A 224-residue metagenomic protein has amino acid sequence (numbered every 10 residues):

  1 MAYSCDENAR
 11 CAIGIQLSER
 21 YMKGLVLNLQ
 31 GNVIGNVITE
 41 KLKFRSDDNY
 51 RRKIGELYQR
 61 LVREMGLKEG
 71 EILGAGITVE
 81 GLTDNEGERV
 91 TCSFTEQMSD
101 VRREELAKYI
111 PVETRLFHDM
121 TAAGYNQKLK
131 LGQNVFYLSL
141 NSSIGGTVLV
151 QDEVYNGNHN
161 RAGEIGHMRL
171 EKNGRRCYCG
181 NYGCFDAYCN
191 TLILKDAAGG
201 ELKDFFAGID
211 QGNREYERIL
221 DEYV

Functional and structural regions predicted by a protein language model:
A2-N36, Y137-V150: Gly/Thr-rich phosphate-binding beta-strand-loop-beta motif of the actin/hexokinase/Hsp70
L17, D119-M120, I165, A187: Generic detector of well-ordered alpha-helical packing
V26, L82-T83, V148, R169: Hydrophobic beta-strand positions
L29-Q30, N85-E86, V150-Q151, K172: Short, ordered coil/turn segments that flank beta-strands lining enzyme active or ligand-binding pockets
V33, R89-V90, V154-Y155: Hydrophobic "anchor" residues
I38-F136: Glycine-rich phosphate-binding loop and adjoining helix at the ATP-binding site of ATP-dependent phosphoryl-transfer
D48-G66, F185-Y188, I193-V224: Adenine-nucleotide phosphate-binding core of ATP-dependent small-molecule kinases
Q133-Y188: Glycine-rich phosphate-binding loop of actin/hexokinase-like ATP-binding domains
